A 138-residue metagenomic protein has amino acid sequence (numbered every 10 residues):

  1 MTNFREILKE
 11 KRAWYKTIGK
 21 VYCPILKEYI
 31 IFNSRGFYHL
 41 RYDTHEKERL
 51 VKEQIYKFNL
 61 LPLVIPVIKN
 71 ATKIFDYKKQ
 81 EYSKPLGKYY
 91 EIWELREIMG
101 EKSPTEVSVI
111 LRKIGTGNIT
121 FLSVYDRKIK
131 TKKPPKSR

Functional and structural regions predicted by a protein language model:
M1-R138: Ribonuclease/tRNase effector modules and their secretory precursors
